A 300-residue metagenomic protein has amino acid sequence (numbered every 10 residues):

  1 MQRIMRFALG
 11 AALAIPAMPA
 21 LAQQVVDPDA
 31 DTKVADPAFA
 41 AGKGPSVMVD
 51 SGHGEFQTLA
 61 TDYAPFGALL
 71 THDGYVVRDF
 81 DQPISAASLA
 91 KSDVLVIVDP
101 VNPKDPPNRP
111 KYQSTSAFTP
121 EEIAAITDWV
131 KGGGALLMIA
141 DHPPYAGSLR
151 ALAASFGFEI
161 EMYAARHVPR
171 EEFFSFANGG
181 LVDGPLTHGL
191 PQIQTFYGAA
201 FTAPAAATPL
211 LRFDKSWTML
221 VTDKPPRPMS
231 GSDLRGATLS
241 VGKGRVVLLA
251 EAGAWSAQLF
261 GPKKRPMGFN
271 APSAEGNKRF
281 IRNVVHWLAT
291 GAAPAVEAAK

Functional and structural regions predicted by a protein language model:
M1-L9: Bacterial N-terminal signal peptides that target proteins for export
A17-P19: N-terminal signal peptide c-region/cleavage motif recognized by signal peptidases
A22-K300: Short, surface-exposed patches at the edges or C-terminal ends of soluble domains, predominantly
